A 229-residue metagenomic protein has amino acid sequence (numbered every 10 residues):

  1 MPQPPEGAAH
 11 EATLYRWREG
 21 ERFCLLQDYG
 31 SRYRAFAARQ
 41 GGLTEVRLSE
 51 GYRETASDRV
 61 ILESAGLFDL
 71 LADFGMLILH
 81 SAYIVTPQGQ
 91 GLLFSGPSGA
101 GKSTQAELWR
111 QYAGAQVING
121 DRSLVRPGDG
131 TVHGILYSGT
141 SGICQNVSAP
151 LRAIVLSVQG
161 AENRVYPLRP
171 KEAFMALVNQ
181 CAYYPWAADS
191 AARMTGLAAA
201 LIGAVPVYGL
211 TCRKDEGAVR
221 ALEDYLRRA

Functional and structural regions predicted by a protein language model:
M1-S98, L108-Q116, S123-A229: A noncatalytic interaction/capping subdomain that flanks phosphate/NTP-handling catalytic cores
K102: Conserved lysine of the Walker
Q105: Hydrophobic positions on the alpha1 helix immediately C-terminal to the Walker A/P-loop
